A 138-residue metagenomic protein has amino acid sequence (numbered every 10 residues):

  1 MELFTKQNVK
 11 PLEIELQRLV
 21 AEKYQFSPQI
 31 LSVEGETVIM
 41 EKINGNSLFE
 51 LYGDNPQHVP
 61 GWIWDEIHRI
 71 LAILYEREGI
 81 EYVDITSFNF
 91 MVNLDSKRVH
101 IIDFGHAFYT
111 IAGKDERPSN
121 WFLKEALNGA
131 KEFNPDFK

Functional and structural regions predicted by a protein language model:
M1-R18: ATP-binding glycine-rich loop module of kinase domains
A21, Q25-W64: Conserved structural core of kinase catalytic domains
A21, Y75-E76: Protein kinase-like catalytic domain
N44, S87, H106: Short, glycine/acidic-enriched loop or turn micro-motifs at the edges of active sites
E66-I73: Conserved hydrophobic core/spine positions of the Hanks-type protein kinase catalytic domain
E76-E81, N93-K138: C-lobe/activation-segment region of protein kinase-like
I85-V92: Hydrophobic residue at the +6 position relative to the catalytic HRD Asp in the kinase catalytic loop
